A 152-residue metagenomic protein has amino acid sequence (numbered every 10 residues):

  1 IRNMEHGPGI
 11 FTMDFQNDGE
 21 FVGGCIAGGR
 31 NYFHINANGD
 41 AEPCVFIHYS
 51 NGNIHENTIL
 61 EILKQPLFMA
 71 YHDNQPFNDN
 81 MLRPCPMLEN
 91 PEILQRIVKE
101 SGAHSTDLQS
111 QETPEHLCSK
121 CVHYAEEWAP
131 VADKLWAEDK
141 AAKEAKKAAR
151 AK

Functional and structural regions predicted by a protein language model:
I1-P43, L88-I93, K147-R150: A C-terminal junction/extension of Radical SAM enzymes
F46-K152: Flexible mid-to-C-terminal extensions adjoining Fe-S/redox cofactors in radical SAM and related proteins
